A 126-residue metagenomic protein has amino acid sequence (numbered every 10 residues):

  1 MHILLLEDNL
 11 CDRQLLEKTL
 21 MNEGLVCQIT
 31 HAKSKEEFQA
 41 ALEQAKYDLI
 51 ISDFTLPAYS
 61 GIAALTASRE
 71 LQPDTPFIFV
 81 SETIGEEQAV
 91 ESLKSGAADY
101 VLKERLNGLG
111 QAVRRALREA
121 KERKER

Functional and structural regions predicted by a protein language model:
H2, D8-L25, A32, A40-E125: N-terminal membrane insertion elements
E37: Short acidic active-site motifs
